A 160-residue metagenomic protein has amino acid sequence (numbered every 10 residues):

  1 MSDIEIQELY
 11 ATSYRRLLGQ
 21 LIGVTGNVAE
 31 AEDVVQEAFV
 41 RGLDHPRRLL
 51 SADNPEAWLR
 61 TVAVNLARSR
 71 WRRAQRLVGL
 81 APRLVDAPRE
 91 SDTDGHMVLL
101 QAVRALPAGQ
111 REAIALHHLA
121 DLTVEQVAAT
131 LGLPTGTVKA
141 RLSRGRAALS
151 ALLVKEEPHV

Functional and structural regions predicted by a protein language model:
M1-G19, A29-E32, L43: A short, charge-rich alpha-helical start-of-domain segment used by transcription regulators
I4-E5, R83, A129-T130, A147-V160: C-terminal edge and immediately downstream basic/flexible tail or linker adjoining helix-turn-helix-like DNA-binding
S13, R141-R144, A148: Residues within the DNA-recognition helix of helix-turn-helix
L17, L21, A31-G42, V62 (+3 more regions): Short, small-hydrophobic-rich alpha-helical interface motif
D44-S51, T61-P82, D92, R144: Arg/Lys-rich amphipathic alpha helix in sigma70-family domain 2
S69, L77-V103, T123, E157-P158: Internal acidic/polar
R104, A108, A120-T137, A148-A151: Helix-turn-helix DNA-binding module
A113-H117: A short pre-motif secondary-structure segment
